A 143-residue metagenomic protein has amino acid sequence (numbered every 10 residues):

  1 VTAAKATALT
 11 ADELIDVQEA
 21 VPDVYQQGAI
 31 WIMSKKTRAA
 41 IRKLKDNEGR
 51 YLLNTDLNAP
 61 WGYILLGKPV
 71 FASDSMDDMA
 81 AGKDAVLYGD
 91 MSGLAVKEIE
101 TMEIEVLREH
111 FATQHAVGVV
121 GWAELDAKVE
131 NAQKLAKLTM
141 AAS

Functional and structural regions predicted by a protein language model:
V1-S143: Structured, hydrophobic secondary-structure cores that serve as assembly/anchoring elements
